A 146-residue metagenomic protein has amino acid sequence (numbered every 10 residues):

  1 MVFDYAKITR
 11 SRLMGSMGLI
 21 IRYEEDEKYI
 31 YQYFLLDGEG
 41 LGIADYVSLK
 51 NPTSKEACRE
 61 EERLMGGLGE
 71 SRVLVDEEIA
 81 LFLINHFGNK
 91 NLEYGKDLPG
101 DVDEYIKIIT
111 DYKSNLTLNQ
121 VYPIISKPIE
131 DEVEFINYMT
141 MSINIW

Functional and structural regions predicted by a protein language model:
M1-W146: Non-catalytic terminal/accessory regions
